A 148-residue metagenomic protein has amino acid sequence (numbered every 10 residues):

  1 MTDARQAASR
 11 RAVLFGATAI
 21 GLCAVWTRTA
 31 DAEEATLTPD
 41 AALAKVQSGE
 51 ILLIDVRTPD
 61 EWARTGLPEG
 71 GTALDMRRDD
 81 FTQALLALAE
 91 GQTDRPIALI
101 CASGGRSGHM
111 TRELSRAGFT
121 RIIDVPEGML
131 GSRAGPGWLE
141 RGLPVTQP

Functional and structural regions predicted by a protein language model:
T2-R11, F15-S48, P59-P96, G105-P148: Rhodanese-like catalytic fold shared by cysteine-dependent sulfurtransferases and DSP/PTP-type phosphatases
L53-V56: Short hydrophobic beta-strand that contains or immediately precedes a catalytic carboxylate
I100: Short, surface-exposed ligand- or partner-binding patches at beta-edge/loop junctions that are enriched in aromatics
